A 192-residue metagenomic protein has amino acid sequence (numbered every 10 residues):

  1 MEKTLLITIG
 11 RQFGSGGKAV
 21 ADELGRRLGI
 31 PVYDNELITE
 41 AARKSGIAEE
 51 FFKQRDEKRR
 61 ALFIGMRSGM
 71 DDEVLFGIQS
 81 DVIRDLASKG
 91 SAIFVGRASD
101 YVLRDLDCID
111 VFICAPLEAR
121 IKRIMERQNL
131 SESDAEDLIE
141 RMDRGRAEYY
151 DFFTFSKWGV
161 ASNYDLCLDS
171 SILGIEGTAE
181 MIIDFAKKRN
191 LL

Functional and structural regions predicted by a protein language model:
K3-I7, G90: Pre-Walker A (Motif I) flank of P-loop NTPase domains
T8-D22: Glycine-rich phosphate-binding P-loop
P31-R43: Short beta-strand-centered segment that lines the nucleotide-binding/catalytic pocket of NTP-utilizing
A41-S91, L130: ATP-dependent small-molecule kinase phosphotransfer cores that center on conserved nucleotide phosphate-binding segments
K89, G96-L106, R123: RNA pseudouridine synthases
D105-R127, E132-E140: Conserved phosphate-donor/acceptor-positioning beta-strand/loop module used by diverse small-molecule
E132-E176: Small-molecule kinase domains that catalyze NTP-dependent phosphoryl transfer to phosphate-bearing small molecules
